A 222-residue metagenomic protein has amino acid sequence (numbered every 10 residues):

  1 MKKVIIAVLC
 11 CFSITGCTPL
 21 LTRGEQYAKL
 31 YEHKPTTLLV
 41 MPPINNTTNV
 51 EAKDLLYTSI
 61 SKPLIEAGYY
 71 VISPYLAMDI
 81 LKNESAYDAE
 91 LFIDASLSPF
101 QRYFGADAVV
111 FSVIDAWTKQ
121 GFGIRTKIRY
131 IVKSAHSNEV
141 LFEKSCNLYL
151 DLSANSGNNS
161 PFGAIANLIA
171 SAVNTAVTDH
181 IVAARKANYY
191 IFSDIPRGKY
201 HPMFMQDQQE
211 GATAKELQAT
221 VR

Functional and structural regions predicted by a protein language model:
M1-V4: Positively charged n-region of N-terminal signal peptides that target proteins for export
S13-G16: C-terminal motif of bacterial Sec signal peptides marking the signal peptidase cleavage site
T18-K34, A135-R222: C-terminal/domain-edge helix-coil "capping" segments
Q26-T48: Post-signal peptide N-terminal segment of mature Sec-exported envelope proteins
T47-E51, Q120-G123, A154-S156: Solvent-exposed loop/turn segments connecting transmembrane beta-strands in outer-membrane beta-barrel proteins
T47-V109, A176: N-terminal segment of the mature soluble domain
R102-A108, V132-L141: A short, structured loop/turn motif at beta-sheet edges
R102-D115, K119-R125: Mid-length scaffold segments of soluble, non-membrane domains
